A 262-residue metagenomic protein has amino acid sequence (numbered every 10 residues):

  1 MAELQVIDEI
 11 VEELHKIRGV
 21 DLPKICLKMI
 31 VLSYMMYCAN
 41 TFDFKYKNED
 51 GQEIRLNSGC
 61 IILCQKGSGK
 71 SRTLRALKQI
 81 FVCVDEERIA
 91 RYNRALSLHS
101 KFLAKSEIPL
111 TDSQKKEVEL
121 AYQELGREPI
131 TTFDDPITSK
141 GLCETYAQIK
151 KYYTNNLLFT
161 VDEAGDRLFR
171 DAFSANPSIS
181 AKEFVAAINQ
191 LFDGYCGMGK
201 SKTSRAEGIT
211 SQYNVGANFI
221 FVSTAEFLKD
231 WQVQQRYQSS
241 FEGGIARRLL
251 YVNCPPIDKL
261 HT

Functional and structural regions predicted by a protein language model:
M1-T262: Phosphate-handling catalytic cores of nucleic-acid transaction enzymes
